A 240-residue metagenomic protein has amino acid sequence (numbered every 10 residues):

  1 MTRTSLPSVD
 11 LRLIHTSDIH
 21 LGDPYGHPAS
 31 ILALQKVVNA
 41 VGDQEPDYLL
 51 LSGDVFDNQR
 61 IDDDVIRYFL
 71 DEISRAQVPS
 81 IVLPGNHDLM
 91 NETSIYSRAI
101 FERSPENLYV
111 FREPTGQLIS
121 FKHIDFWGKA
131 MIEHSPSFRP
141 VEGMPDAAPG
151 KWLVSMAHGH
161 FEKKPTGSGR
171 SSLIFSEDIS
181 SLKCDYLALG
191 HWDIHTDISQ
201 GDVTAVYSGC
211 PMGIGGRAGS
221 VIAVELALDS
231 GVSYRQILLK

Functional and structural regions predicted by a protein language model:
M1-L70, P140, D146-P149: N-terminal active-site segment of His-dependent metallophosphoesterases
R3-P7, P79, D229: Intrinsically disordered, low-complexity segments enriched in Ser/Pro/Gly/Ala and basic residues
V9, K122, S230: Residue-level signal for beta-strand positions within conserved beta-sheet cores that form or flank
H15, G201-D202, Y207, R217-S220 (+1 more regions): A generic structural signal for well-ordered coil/turn residues at beta-strand boundaries that shape enzyme active-site
T16-G26, W127-K129, G213-R217: Short charge-dense sequence patches
Y48, Q59-G215, E225: His/Asp/Glu-rich metal-coordinating catalytic cores of metallo-dependent phosphodiesterases/hydrolases acting on
G213-K240: C-terminal functional module detector
